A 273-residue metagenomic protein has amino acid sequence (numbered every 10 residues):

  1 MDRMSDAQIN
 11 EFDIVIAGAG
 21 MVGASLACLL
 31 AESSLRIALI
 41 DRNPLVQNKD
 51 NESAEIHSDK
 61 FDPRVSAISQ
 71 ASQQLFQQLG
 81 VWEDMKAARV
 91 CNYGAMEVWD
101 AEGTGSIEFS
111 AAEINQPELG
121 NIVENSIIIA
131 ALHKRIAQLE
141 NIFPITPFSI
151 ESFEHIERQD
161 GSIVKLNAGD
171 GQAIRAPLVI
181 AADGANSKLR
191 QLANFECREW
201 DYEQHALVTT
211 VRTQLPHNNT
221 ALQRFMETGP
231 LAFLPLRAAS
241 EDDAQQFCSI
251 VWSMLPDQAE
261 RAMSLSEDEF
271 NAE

Functional and structural regions predicted by a protein language model:
M1-E11: A short, basic/flexible loop-to-alpha-helix module at the beginning of a structural domain
I9-L39: N-terminal Rossmann-like FAD-binding beta1-loop-alpha1 element of flavoenzymes
N10-E11, M85-L192, W200-H205: Conserved N-terminal helical subregion
V22, L45, N186: Conserved Rossmann-like nucleotide-cofactor binding loop
A31-R64: Glycine-rich FAD pyrophosphate-binding loop
D59-A101: N-terminal FAD cofactor-binding segment of flavoenzymes
G80, N186-A221, E227-L231, P256-Q258 (+1 more regions): Central beta-strand plus flanking loop segment that forms part of the substrate or channel wall within the catalytic
T228-E273: Conserved FAD/dinucleotide-binding core of flavoprotein oxidoreductases
